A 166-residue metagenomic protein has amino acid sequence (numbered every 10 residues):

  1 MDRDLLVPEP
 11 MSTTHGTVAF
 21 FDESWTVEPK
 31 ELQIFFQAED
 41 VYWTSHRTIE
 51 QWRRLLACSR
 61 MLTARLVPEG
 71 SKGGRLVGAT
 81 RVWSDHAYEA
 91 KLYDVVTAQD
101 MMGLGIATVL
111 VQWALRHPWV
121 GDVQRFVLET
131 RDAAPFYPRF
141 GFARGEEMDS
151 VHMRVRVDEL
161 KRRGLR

Functional and structural regions predicted by a protein language model:
D2-R47, L165-R166: Short amphipathic alpha-helix that is part of the acyltransferase structural core
E9-M11, W52-R54, P118: Short secondary-structure boundary/capping segments
E50-V96: A conserved beta-strand-loop-helix scaffold within acyl/acetyltransferase catalytic domains
T97, G103-R116: Conserved acetyl-CoA-binding loop-helix of GNAT-fold acetyltransferases
T108, W119-V157: Conserved active-site alpha-helix within GNAT-family acetyltransferase domains
D158-R166: Acidic/histidine-enriched, glycine/proline-rich intrinsically disordered or flexible terminal extensions
